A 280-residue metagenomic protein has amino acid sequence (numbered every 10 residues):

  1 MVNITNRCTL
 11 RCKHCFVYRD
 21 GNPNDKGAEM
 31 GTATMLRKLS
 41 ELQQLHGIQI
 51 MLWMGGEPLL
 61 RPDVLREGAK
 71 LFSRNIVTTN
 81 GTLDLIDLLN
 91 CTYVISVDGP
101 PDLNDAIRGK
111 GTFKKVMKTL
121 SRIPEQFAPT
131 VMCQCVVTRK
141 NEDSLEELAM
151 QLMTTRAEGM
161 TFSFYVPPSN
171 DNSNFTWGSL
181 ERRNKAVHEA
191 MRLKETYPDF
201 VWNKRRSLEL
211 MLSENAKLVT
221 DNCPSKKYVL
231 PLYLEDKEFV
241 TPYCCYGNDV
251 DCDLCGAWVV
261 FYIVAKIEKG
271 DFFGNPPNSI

Functional and structural regions predicted by a protein language model:
M1-D87, I280: Conserved alpha-helical substructure of the radical SAM core
R7-T9, P58-L59, T82, D98-P101 (+5 more regions): Short, solvent-exposed loop/turn segments at secondary-structure junctions
C8, C12-C15, C223, C244 (+1 more regions): Short cysteine clusters
H14, Y18-G21, V229, D251 (+1 more regions): Secreted/processed peptides and extracellular or luminal domains of membrane proteins
D25, S96, D102-K226, Y233-Y243 (+1 more regions): Radical SAM enzyme [4Fe-4S]-AdoMet core and its adjacent flexible, acidic and glycine-rich loops/tails across
Q43-Q44, K70, L85-Y93, P124-E125 (+1 more regions): Acidic (Asp/Glu)-rich catalytic clusters
I48-Q49, C91, P129, E158: Short acidic/polar active-site loop segments enriched in Thr and Asp
F239-I280: Radical SAM enzyme core and accessory elements
